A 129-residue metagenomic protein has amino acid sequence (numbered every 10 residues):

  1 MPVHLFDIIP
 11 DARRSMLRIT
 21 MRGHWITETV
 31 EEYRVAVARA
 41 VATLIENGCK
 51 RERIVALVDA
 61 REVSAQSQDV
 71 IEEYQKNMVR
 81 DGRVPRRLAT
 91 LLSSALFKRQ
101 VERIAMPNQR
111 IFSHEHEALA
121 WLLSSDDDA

Functional and structural regions predicted by a protein language model:
M1-A129: Amphipathic, Lys/Arg-enriched alpha-helical "gate/interface" segment within cytosolic domains that mediates
